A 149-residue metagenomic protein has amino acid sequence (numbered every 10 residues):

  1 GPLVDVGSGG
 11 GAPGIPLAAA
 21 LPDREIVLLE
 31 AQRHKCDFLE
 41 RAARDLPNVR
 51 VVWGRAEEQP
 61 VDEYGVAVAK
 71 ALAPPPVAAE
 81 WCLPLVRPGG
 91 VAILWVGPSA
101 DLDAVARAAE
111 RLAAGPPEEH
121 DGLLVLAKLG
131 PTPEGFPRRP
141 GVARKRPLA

Functional and structural regions predicted by a protein language model:
G1-G9: Conserved class I S-adenosyl-L-methionine
S8, A12-G14, L21-A149: S-adenosylmethionine
